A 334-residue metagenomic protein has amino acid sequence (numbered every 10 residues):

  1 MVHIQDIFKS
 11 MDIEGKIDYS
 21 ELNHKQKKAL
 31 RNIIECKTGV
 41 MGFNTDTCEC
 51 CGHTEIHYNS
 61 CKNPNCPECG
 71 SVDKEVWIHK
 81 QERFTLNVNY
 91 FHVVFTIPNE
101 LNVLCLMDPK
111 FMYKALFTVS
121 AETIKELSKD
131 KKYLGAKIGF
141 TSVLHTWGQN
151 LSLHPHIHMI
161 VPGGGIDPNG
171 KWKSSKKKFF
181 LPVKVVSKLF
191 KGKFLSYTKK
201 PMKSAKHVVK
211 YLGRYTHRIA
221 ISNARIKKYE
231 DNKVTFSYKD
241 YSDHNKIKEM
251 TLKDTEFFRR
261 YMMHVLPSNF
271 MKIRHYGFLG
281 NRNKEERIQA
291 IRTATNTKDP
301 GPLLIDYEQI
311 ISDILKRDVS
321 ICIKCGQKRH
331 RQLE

Functional and structural regions predicted by a protein language model:
M1-E334: Beta->alpha loop/short-helix hinge microenvironment recognizer with preference for catalytic Tyr/His contexts
